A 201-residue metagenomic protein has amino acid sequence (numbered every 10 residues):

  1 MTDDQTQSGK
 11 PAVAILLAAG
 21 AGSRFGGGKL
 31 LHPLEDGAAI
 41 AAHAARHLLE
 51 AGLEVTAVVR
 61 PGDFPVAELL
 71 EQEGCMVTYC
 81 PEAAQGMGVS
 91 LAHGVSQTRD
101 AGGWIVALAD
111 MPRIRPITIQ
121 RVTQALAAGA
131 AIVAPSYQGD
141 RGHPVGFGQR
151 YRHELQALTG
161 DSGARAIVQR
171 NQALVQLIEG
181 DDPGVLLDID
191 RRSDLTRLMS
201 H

Functional and structural regions predicted by a protein language model:
T2-K10, H153, T159-H201: Conserved alpha/beta core of the MobA/IspD/sugar-nucleotide pyrophosphorylase nucleotidyltransferase superfamily
Q7-R141, Q149, A173-G180: Nucleotide and nucleotide-moiety/phosphate-recognizing core
A101, L155-Q156: A polyampholytic, Gly/Pro-enriched intrinsically disordered region
M111, H143-G146, Q156, L186-L187: A residue-level structural signature of the nucleotidyltransferase/glycosyltransferase Rossmann-like core
G142-H153, R192: Conserved nucleotide-sugar donor-binding and metal-coordinating catalytic region shared by glycosyltransferases
